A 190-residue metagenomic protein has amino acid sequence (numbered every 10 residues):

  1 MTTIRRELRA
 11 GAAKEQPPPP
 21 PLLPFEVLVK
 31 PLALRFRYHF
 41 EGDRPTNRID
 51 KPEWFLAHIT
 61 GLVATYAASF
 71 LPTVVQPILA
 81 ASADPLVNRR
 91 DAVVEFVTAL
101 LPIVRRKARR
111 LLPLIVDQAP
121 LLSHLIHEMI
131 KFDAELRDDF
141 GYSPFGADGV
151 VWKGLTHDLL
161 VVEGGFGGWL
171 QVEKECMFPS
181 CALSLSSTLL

Functional and structural regions predicted by a protein language model:
M1-G165, W169-C181: Extended, noncatalytic alpha-helical scaffold/tether regions
